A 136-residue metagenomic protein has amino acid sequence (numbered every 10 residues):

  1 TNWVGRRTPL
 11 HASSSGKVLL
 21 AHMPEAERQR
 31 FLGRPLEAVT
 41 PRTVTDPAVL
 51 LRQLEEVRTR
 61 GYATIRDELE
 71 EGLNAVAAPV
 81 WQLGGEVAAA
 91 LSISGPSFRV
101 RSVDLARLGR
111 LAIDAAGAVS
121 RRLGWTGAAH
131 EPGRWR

Functional and structural regions predicted by a protein language model:
T1-R34: Amphipathic alpha-helical effector-binding/dimerization core of metabolite-sensing transcriptional regulators
T8-A12, T43, P47-L50: Hydrophobic alpha-helical segments and helix-packing faces
K17-A21, E55, G117, R121: Generic alpha-helical structural context detector
V18, T40, G95: Short, flexible active-site loop motifs that bind/organize anionic cofactors or intermediates
E27-A38, I113-R136: Cysteine/selenocysteine-centered motifs that mediate thiol-based redox chemistry or coordinate metal-sulfur cofactors
V39-T40, E71: Intrinsically disordered, low-complexity polar/acidic regions
T45-A115, G133-R136: Extended hydrophobic
